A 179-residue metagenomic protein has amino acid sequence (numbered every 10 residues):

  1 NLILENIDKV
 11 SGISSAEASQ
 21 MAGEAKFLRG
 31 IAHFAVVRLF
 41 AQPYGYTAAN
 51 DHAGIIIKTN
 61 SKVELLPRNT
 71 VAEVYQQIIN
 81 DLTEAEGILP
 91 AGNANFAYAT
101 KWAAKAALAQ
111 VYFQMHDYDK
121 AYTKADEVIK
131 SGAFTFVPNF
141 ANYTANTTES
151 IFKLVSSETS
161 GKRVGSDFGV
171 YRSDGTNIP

Functional and structural regions predicted by a protein language model:
N1-L39, G87-A94: Conserved, well-structured interaction surfaces
I3, K26, V74, D81 (+2 more regions): Alpha-helical solenoid repeat scaffolds, predominantly canonical TPR units
S14-A16, L39-A72, Q76: Short coil/linker segments at helix-helix boundaries
A16-E17, R68-A72, N95-A99, M115 (+1 more regions): Soluble non-cytosolic domains of exported or imported proteins
A32, A109-V111: Residue-level signature for tetratricopeptide repeat
A53, T100, A107, T147-S150: Residues that flank catalytic or metal-binding motifs in active/ligand-binding sites
I79, D117-P179: Hydrophobic-face positions in mid-chain alpha helices that act as interaction patches
G87-A97, A133-N142: Glycine- and aromatic-rich loop/turn segments at beta-sheet edges
